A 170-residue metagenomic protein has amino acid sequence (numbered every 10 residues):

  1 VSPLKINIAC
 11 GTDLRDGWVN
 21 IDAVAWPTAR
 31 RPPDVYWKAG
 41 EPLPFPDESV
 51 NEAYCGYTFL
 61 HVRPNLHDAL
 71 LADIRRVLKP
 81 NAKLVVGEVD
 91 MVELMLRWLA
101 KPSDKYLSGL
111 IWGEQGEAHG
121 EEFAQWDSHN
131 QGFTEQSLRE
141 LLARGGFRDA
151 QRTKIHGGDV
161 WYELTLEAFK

Functional and structural regions predicted by a protein language model:
V1-L4, D16, G145-Q151: Short amphipathic alpha-helical surface micro-motifs
P3-L96, L166-K170: Conserved SAM-binding loop
N65-A69, D73, V77-K79, K83-F169: S-adenosyl-L-methionine-dependent methyltransferase catalytic module, highlighting the catalytic core
